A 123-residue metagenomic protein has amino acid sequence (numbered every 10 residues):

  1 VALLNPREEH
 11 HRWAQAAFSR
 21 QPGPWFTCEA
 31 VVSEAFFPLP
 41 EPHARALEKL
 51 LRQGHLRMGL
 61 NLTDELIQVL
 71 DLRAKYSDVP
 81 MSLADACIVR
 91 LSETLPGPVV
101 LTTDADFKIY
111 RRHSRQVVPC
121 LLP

Functional and structural regions predicted by a protein language model:
V1-T27, P38-K49: Short, well-structured N-terminal submotif of metal-dependent ribonuclease cores
L4, L51, R111-S114: Short, flexible helix/strand-to-coil boundary loops that buttress conserved ligand/catalytic motifs in alpha/beta
P6, H55-Y76: Acidic catalytic patch
Q21-W25, H55-R57, T94-V99: Short active-site oxyanion
E29, D85-A86: Conserved glycosyltransferase catalytic-site signature
P80-S82: Beta-rich strand-turn-strand
V89, L95-P123: Acidic, PIN/NYN-like endoribonuclease modules and their adjacent C-terminal/linker elements
